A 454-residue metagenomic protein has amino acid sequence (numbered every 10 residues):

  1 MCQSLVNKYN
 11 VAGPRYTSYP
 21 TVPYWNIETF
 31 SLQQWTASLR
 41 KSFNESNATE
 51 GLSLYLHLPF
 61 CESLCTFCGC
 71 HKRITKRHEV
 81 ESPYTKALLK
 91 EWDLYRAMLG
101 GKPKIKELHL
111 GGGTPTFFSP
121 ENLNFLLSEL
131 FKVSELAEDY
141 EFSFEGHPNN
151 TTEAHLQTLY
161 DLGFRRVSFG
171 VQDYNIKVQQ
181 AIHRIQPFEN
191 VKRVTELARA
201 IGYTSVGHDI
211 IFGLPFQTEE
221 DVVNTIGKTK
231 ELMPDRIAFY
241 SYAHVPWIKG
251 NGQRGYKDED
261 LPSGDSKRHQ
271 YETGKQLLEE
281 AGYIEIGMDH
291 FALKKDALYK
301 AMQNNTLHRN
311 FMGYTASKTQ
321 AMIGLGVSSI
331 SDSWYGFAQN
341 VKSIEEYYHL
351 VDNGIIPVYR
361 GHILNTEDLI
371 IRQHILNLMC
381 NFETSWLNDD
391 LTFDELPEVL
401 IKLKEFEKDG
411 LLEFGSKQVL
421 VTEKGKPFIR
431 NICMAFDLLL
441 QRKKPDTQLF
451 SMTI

Functional and structural regions predicted by a protein language model:
M1-L52: Flexible, acidic/Gly-rich N-terminal and inter-domain linker regions that tether and position cofactor-handling modules
N44, G51, I74-M98, K104-F393 (+1 more regions): C-terminal scaffold of the Radical SAM
L56-K72: Local cysteine-cluster metal-coordination motifs and their immediate loop/turn environment, predominantly Fe-S cluster
L58, G146, V421-T422: Hydrophobic residues in beta-strands and at strand termini
V178, Q303, V419-A435: Short, cationic-aromatic polyanion-contact patches
F393-E407: Short amphipathic alpha-helical interaction segments
E407-K417: A short, conserved structural fragment
K426-I454: Short, amphipathic alpha-helical interaction segments positioned at domain boundaries
